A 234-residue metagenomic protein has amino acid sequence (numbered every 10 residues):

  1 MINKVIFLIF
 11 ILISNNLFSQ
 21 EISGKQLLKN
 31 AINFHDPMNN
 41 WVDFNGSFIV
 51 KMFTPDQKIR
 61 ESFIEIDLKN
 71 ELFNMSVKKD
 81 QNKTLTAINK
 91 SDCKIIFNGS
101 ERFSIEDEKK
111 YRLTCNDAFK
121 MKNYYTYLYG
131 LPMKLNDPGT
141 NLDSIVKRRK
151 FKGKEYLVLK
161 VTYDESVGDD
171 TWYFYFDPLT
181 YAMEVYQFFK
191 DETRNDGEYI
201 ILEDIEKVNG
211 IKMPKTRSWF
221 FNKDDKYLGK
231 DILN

Functional and structural regions predicted by a protein language model:
K4-S14: Sec-dependent N-terminal signal peptides
N15-S19: Sec/Tat signal peptide C-region and signal peptidase I cleavage site
Q20-L27, I96-D170, T193-D196: Flexible, processing/modification-adjacent segments and terminal tails in exported/periplasmic/extracellular proteins
S23, N30, F34-M38, Q81 (+2 more regions): Intrinsically disordered terminal and processing segments
Q26, N30-E101, T140, K147: N-terminal mature ectodomain segment of secretory-pathway/periplasmic proteins
T54-E61, D80-T86, E101-I105, S166-D170 (+2 more regions): Short, surface-exposed beta-strand/loop "edge" segments at domain boundaries and coil↔beta transitions
E61-I66, L85-K90, R102-R112, Y199-L202 (+1 more regions): Short amphipathic beta-strand/extended segments with alternating polar/hydrophobic composition
K150-N234: Gly/Pro-enriched, hydrophobic low-complexity segments that function as extracytoplasmic propeptides/linkers
